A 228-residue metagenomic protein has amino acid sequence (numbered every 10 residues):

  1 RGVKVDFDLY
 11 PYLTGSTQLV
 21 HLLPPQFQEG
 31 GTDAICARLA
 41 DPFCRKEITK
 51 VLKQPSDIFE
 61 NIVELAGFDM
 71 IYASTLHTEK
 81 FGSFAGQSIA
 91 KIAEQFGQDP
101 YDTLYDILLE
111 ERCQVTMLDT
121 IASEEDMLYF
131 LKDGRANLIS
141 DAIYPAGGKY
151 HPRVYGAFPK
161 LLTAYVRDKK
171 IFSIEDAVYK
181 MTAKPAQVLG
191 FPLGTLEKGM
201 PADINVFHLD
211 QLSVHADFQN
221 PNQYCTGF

Functional and structural regions predicted by a protein language model:
R1-K170: Active-site neighborhoods of metal-dependent hydrolases
D8, G97, D141, A177 (+3 more regions): Divalent metal-coordination and catalytic microenvironments
D41, Y129-R135, S140-D141, N205-F228: C-terminal cap of metal-dependent C-N hydrolases
Y101-L108, I174-T182, M200: Short, well-structured alpha-helical segments that form the helix of a local strand-helix-strand
E110-Q114, A183-V188: A short structural micro-motif
T116-E125, Q187-T195, V214-N220: Flexible, glycine/threonine-enriched loop-and-boundary segments that flank and lead into catalytic domains of large
P159-I171, K180, L209-N220: Feature captures the catalytic cores and cofactor-binding loops of soluble hydro-lyases/lyases that act on carboxylate
L193-L196, P201-I204, H208-D210: Histidine- and aromatic-rich ligand-binding microenvironments
